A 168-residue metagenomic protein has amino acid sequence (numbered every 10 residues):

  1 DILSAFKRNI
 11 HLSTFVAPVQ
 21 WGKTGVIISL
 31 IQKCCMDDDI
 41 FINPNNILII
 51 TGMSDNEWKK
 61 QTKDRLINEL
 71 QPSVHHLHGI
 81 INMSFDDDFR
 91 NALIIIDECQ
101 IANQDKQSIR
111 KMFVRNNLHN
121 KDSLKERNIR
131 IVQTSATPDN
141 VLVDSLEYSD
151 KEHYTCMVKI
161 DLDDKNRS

Functional and structural regions predicted by a protein language model:
D1-V16: Conserved pre-motif I regulatory segment
R8-I10, I42, I81-A92, S123-E126: Short basic/glycine-enriched coil/helix segment immediately N-terminal to the Walker B
P18-I31, C35, I40-I67, Q104 (+1 more regions): Conserved Walker A/P-loop ATP-binding site and its immediately adjacent core in helicase/helicase-like ATPase domains
T51-A92: Inter-Walker segment of RecA-like/P-loop motor cores
I96-C99: Walker B catalytic acidic pair
A102-I129: Short, conserved "post-DEAD/DEAH" coupling segment immediately C-terminal to helicase motif II within the SF2/RecA-like
S135: Conserved phosphate-coupling serine/threonine residues in phosphotransfer and NTP-handling enzymes
V141-S168: Conserved interdomain linker/interface between the two RecA-like ATPase lobes of SF2 helicase motors
